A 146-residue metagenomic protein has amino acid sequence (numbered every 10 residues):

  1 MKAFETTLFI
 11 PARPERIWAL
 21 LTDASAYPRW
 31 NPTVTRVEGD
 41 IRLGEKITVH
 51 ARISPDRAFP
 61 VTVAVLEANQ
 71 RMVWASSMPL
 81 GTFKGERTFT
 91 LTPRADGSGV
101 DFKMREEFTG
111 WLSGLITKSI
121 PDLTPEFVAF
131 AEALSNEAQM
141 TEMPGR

Functional and structural regions predicted by a protein language model:
M1-E38, R42, N136: Hydrophobic ligand-binding cavity/cleft-lining segments
T6-L8, F59-V65, G85-P93: Hydrophobic/aromatic beta-strand elements that line small-molecule binding cavities or substrate pockets in beta-rich
L8, F102-M104: Short, hydrophobic/aromatic-enriched beta-strand segments in well-ordered soluble domains
P14-E15, V65-N69, T90-D101: A short, structured loop/turn motif at beta-sheet edges
E38-T82, G99, E132-R146: Glycine-rich portal/gate segments that line the openings of hydrophobic small-molecule binding cavities
A51, A75-S76, P93, M104-E106: Residue-level recognition of conserved beta-strand positions in structured domain cores
A68, P79-G81, R94, E107-W111: Short coil/turn motifs at secondary-structure junctions
R105-R146: A conserved amphipathic terminal alpha-helix motif
